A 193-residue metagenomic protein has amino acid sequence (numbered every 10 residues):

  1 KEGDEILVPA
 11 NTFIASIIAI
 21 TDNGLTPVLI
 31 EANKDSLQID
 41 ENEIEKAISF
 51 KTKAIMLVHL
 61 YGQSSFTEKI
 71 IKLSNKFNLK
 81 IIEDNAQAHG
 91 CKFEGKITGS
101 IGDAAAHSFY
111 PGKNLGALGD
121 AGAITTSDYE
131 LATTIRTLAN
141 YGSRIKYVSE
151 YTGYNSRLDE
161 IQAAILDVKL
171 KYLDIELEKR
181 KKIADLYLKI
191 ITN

Functional and structural regions predicted by a protein language model:
K1-N85, K92: PLP-dependent aminotransferase-like
N11, D35, I39, K96 (+2 more regions): Residues at secondary-structure transition points
L73-N78, K96-A104: Radical SAM/AdoMet-radical enzyme domain recognition
A88-E94, I101-N193: Active-site region of PLP-dependent enzymes
